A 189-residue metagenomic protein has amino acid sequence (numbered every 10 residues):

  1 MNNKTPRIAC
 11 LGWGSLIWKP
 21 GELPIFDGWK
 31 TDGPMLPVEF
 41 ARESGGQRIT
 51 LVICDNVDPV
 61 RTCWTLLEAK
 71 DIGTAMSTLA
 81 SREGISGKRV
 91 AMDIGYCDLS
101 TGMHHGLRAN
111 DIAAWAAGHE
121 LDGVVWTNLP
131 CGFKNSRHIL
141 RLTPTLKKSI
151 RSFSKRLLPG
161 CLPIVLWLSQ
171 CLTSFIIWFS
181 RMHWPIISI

Functional and structural regions predicted by a protein language model:
N2-I189: A glycine-rich, hydrophobic/aromatic-adjacent loop/helix-cap motif
